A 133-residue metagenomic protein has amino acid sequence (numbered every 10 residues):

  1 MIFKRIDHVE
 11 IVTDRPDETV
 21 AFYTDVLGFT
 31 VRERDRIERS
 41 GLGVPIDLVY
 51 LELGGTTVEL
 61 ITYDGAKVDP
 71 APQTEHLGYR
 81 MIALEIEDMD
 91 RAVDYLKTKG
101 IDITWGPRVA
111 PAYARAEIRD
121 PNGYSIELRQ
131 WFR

Functional and structural regions predicted by a protein language model:
M1, S40-G41, V49-Y50, Q73-T74 (+2 more regions): Short secondary-structure boundary/capping segments
M1-I2, I11, L84, V93-R133: Vicinal oxygen chelate
I6-H8, E75-M81: Eukaryotic phosphotyrosine signaling hubs
E10-T56, T98: Core segments of cupin and vicinal oxygen chelate
R15-P16, E87-M89: Helix N-cap motif at beta-to-alpha junctions
G54-V58, G65-K67, M89: Short, charged/polar surface micro-motifs in flexible loops or helix N-caps
T62-A66, Q130-R133: Acetyl-CoA-dependent GNAT
